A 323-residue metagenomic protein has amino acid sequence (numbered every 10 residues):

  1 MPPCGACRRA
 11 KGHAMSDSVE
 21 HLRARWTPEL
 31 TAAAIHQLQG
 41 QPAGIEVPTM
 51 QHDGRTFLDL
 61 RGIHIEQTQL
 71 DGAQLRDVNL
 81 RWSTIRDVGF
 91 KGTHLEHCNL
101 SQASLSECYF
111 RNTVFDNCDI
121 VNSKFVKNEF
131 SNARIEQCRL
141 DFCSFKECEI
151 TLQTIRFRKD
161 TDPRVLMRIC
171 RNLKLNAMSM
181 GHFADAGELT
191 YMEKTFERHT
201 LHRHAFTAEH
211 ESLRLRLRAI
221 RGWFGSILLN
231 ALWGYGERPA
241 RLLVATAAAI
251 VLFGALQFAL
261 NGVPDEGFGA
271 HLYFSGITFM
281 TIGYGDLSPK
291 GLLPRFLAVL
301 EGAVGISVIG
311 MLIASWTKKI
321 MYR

Functional and structural regions predicted by a protein language model:
M1-A14: Short, Lys/Arg-enriched N-terminal segments with co-localized hydrophobic residues within the first ~10-30 amino acids
S16-Y191, E197: Tandem repeat scaffolds
C118, I250, G254, S307-M311: Transmembrane alpha-helical segments of multi-pass membrane transport proteins and ion-pumping complexes
D160, H199-A247: Cytosolic-side membrane-insertion boundary helix
A184-A219, F258-E266: Compositionally biased, charge-rich terminal segments
V244-Y273, L293: Outer-pore turret/helix-boundary of cation channels
P264-R323: Pore domain of cation channels
